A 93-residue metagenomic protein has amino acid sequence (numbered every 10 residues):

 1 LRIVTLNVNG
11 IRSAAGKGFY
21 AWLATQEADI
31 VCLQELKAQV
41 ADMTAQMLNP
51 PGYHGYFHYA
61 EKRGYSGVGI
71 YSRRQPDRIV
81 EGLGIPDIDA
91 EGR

Functional and structural regions predicted by a protein language model:
L1-V4: Extreme N-terminal starter segment of soluble prokaryotic enzymes
L6-N7, L23-M43: Active-site beta-strand/loop signature of hydrolases that rely on acidic residues for catalysis
L6-S13, L83: Short, flexible loop segments at the rims of nucleotide/cofactor-binding pockets, characterized by
R12-A15, V40, V80: Activation segment
R12-T25: Short, acidic/polar
K17, M43-Q46: Short amphipathic alpha-helical segments
K37, A45-R93: Structured beta-strand-rich core segments of catalytic domains in phosphoester-bond hydrolases
